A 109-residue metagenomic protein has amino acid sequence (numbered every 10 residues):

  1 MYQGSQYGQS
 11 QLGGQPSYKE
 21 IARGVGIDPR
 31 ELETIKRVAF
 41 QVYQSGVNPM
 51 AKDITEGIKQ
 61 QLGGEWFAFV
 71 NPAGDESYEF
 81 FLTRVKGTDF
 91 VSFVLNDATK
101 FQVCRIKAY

Functional and structural regions predicted by a protein language model:
Y2-Y109: Charged, amphipathic alpha-helical regulatory modules used for macromolecular assembly or allosteric control
